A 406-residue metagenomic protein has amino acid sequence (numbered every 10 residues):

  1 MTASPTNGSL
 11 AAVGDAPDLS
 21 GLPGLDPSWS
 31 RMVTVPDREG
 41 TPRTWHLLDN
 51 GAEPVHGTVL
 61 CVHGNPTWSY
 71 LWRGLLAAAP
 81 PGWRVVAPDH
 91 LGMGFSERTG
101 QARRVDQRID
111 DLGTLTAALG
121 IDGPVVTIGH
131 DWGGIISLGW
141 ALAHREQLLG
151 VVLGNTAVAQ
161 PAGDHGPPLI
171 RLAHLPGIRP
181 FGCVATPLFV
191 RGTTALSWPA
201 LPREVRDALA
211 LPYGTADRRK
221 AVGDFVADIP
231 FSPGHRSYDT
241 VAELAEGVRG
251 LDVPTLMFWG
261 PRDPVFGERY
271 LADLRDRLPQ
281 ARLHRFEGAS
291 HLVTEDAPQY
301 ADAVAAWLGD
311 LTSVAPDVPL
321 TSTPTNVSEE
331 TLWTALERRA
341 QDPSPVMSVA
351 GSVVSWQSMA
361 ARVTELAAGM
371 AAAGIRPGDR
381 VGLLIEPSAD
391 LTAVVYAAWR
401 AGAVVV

Functional and structural regions predicted by a protein language model:
M1-V59, P80-W83, I121, A227 (+2 more regions): Alpha/beta-hydrolase fold catalytic core
R38, T44-L48, S344-Y396: Conserved AMP-binding/adenylate-forming core of the ANL superfamily
T41, L48, A87-G129: Active-site loop/oxyanion-hole signature of alpha/beta-hydrolase fold enzymes
N50-F95: Conserved HGGG/HGGXW glycine-rich cap/lid loop of the alpha/beta-hydrolase fold
R218-D276, R285: Conserved serine/cysteine hydrolase catalytic core
A289-A301: Catalytic histidine-centered segment of alpha/beta-hydrolase-like enzymes
T325-V346: A short N-terminal helical cap/helix-turn-helix that marks the beginning of AMP-binding/adenylate-forming
Y396-V404: Short hydrophobic alpha-helices that are characteristic scaffold elements of the AMP-binding
